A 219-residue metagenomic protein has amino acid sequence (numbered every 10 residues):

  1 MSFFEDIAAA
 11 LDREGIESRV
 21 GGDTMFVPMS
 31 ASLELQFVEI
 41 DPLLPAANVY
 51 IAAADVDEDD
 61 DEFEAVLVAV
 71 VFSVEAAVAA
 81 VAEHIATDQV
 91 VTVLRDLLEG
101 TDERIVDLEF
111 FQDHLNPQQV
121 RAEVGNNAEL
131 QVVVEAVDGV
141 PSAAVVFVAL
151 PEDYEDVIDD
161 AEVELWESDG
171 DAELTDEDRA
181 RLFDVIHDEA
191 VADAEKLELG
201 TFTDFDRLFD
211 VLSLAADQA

Functional and structural regions predicted by a protein language model:
M1-S18, T92-R104: Amphipathic alpha-helical segments
F3-E5, A10, L35-F37, P45-A47 (+2 more regions): Aromatic-residue detector
A10, E14, H84, D88 (+1 more regions): Conserved short hydrophobic interaction patches
R19-N48, F110-S142: Amphipathic, interaction-prone secondary-structure segments
T24, T87, T92, T101 (+3 more regions): Residue-identity detector for threonine
E39-A76, A128-T203: Intrinsically disordered, low-complexity regulatory segments enriched in Ser/Thr/Pro and charged residues
F63-N126: Surface-exposed beta-loop interaction hotspot
T201-A219: Charge-dense, extended regions
